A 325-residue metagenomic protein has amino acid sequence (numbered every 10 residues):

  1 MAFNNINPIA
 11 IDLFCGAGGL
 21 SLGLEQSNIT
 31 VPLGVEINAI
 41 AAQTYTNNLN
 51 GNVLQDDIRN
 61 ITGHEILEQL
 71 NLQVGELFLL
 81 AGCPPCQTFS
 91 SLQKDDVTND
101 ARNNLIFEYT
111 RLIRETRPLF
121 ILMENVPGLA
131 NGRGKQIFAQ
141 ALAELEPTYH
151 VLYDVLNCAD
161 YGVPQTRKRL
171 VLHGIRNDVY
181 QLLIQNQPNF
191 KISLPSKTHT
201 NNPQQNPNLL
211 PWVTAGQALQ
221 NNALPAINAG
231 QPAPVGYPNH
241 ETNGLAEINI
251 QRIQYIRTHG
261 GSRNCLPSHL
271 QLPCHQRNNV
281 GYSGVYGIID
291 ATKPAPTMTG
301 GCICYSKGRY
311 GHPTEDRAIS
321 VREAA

Functional and structural regions predicted by a protein language model:
A2-R117, P127-N131, K135-A139, A143: Core alpha/beta nucleotide-donor-binding catalytic domains of modification enzymes
E65-V74, Q87-V285: Class I S-adenosyl-L-methionine
G82, P296-T297: Conserved, well-structured core segments
G162-V163, Y286-I289, D316-A318: Short Gly/Pro-enriched turn/cap motifs at secondary-structure boundaries
K168-R169, K293-P296: Short, surface-exposed beta-edge/turn micro-motifs
T297-I303: Short Ser/Thr-interspersed hydrophobic loop/turn segments at strand-loop and sheet-helix junctions that line or gate
S306-H312: Cytochrome P450 core scaffold surrounding the K-helix E-X-X-R motif and the conserved "meander" helix-loop region
P313-A325: Low-complexity, glycine/alanine/valine/leucine- and proline-rich hydrophobic stretches
